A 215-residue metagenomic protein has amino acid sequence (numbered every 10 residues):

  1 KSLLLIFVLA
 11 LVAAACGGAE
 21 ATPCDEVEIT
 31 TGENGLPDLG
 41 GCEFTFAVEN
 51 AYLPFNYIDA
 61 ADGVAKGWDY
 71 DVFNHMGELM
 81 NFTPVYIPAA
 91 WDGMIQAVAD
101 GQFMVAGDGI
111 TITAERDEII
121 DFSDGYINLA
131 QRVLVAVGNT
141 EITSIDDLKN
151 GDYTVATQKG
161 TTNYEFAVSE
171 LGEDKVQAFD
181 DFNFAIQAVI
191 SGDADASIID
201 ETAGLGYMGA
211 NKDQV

Functional and structural regions predicted by a protein language model:
L11-A15: C-terminal motif of bacterial Sec signal peptides marking the signal peptidase cleavage site
G17-A19: Bacterial signal peptide processing site
C24-G109: Extracytoplasmic small-molecule ligand-binding "clamshell" domains of the periplasmic binding protein/Venus flytrap
N56-A60, F73-N81, T162-D180, M208-K212: Ligand-binding cleft/hinge of the Venus flytrap
W68, V85-A97, T143, Q177-S191: Short helix-initiation/N-cap motifs at beta->coil->alpha
D92-G93, I110-E118, E165-S169, A194-V215: A ligand-binding cleft/hinge motif common to bilobed small-molecule-binding domains
I120-V133, N150, S169, N183: Short Pro/Gly-enriched coil loops immediately N-terminal to beta-strands
A136-Y153: Flexible hinge/capping segments at coil-to-helix
